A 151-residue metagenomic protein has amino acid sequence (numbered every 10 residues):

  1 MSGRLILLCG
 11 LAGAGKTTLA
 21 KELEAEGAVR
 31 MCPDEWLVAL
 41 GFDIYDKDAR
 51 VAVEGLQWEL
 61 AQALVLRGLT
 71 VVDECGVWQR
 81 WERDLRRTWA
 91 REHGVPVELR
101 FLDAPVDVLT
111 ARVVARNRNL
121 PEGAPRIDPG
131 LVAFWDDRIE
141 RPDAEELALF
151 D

Functional and structural regions predicted by a protein language model:
S2-C9, A14-T17, E22, E26 (+1 more regions): Conserved GTP-binding G-domain of TRAFAC-class P-loop NTPases and closely related GTPase folds
A14-L69, A111, A115: Conserved substrate/cofactor phosphate-moiety recognition/catalytic segment in nucleotide-dependent phosphotransferases
R30-P33, P96, P121-E122: Short hydrophobic/aromatic-enriched beta-strand-loop microsegments
A39, W78-L120: ATP-dependent NMP and nucleoside kinases share a basic, alpha-helical "lid"
R50-W58, R80, D103, P129-D136: Amphipathic alpha-helical transducer elements in NTP-driven molecular machines
E59-Q62, D84, T88-R91, D137: Surface-exposed alpha-helical segments enriched in charged/polar residues
R67, H93-E98, P142-A148: Short glycine-/polar-rich loops that comprise or flank the Walker A/P-loop and associated switch/sensor motifs
V71-E74, L99: Short catalytic-loop micro-motif centered on adjacent basic/acidic residues
